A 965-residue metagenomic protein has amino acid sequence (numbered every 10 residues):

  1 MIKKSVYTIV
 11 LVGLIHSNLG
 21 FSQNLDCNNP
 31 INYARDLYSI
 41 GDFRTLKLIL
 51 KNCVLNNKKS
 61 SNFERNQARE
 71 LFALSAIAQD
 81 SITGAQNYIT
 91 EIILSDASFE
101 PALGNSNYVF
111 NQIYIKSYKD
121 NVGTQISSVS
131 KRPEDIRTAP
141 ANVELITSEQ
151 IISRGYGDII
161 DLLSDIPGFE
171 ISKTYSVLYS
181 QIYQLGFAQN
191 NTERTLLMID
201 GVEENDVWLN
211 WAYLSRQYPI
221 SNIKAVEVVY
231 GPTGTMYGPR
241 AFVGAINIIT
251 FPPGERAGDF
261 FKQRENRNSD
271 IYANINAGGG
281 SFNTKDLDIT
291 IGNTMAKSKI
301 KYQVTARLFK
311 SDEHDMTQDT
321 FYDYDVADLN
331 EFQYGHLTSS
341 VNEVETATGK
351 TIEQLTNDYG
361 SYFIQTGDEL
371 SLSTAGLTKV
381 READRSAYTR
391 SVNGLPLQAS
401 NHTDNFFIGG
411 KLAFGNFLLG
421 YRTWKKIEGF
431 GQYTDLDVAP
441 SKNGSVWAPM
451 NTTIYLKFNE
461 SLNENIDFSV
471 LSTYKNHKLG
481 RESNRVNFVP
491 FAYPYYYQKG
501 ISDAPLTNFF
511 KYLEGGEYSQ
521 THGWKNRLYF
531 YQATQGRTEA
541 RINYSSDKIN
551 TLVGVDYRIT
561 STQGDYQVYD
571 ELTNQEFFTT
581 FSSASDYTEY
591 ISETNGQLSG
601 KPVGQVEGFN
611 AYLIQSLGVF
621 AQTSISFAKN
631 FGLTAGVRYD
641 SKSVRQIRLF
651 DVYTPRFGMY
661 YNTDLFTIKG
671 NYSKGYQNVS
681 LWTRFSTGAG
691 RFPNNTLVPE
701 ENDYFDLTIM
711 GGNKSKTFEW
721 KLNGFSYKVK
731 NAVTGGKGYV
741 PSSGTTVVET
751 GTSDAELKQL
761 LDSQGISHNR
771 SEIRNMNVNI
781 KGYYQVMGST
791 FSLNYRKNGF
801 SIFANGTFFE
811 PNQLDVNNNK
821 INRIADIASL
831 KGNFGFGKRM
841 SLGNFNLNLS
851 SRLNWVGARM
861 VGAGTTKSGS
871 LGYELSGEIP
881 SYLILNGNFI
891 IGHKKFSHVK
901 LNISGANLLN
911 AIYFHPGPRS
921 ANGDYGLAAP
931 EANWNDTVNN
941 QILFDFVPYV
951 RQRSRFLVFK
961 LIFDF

Functional and structural regions predicted by a protein language model:
D135, I160-E203: Extracytoplasmic beta-strand/coil segments of soluble accessory domains associated with Gram-negative outer-membrane
V202-P232, V243: Short acidic/polar hinge/loop motifs at secondary-structure boundaries that mediate gating or recognition
A245, T250-T294, V304-L308, L395-Q398: Short strand-turn segments of transmembrane beta-barrel domains in outer membranes, especially the first one or two
T294-S445, T937: Periplasmic-side early beta-strands and strand-to-turn transitions of outer-membrane beta-barrels
S311-D312, T317, F725-N731, G735-S743 (+2 more regions): C-terminal beta-signal and adjacent terminal beta-strands/loops of Gram-negative outer-membrane beta-barrel proteins
K411-K426, P449-I647, N662, K721 (+2 more regions): Face-selective signature of the C-terminal outer-membrane beta-barrel domain
S626-G632, G724-K728, V747-G864: Gram-negative outer-membrane beta-barrel transporters
S643, Y661-D706, G724-S771, N775 (+3 more regions): Surface-exposed extracellular loop regions of Gram-negative outer-membrane beta-barrel proteins, predominantly
